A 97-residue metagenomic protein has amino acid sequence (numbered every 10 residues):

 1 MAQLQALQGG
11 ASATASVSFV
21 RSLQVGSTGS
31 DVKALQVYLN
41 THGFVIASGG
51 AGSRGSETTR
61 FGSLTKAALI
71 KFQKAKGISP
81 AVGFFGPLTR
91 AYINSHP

Functional and structural regions predicted by a protein language model:
M1-T59, L64: Acidic, Ser/Thr/Pro/Gly-enriched interdomain connector segments
T58-A67, K71-P97: Extracellular LysM carbohydrate-binding repeats and other cell-envelope/extracellular binding modules
